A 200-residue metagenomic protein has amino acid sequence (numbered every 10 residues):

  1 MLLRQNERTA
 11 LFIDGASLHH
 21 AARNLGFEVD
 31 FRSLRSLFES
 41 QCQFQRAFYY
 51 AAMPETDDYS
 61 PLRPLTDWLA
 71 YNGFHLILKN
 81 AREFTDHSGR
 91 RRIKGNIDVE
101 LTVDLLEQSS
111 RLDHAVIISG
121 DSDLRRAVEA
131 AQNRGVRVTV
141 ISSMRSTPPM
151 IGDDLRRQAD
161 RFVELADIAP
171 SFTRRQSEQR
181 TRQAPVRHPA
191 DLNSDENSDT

Functional and structural regions predicted by a protein language model:
M1-T200: Terminal and domain-boundary accessory regions
